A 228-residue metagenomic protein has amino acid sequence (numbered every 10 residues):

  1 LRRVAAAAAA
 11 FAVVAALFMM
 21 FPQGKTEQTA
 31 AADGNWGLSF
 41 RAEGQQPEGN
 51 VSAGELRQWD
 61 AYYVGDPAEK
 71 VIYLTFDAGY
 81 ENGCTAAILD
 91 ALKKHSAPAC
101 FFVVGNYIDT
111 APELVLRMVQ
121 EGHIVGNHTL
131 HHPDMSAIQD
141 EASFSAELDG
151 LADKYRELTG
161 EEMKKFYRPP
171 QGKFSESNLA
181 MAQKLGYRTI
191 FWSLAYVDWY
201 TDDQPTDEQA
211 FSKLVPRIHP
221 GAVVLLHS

Functional and structural regions predicted by a protein language model:
L1-A10: N-terminal Sec-pathway targeting helices
A12-L17: Hydrophobic core
F18-D33: Sec-dependent signal peptide cleavage junction
L38-Q139, S143, E147-E157, M163-K164: Active-site beta->alpha N-cap acidic-glycine motif
C84, P133-T159, K173-P220: Alpha-helical scaffold elements lining the catalytic groove of polysaccharide deacetylases
H128, Y167, V224-L226: Buried hydrophobic side chains on well-structured beta-strands
I218-S228: Catalytic grooves of carbohydrate-active enzymes
